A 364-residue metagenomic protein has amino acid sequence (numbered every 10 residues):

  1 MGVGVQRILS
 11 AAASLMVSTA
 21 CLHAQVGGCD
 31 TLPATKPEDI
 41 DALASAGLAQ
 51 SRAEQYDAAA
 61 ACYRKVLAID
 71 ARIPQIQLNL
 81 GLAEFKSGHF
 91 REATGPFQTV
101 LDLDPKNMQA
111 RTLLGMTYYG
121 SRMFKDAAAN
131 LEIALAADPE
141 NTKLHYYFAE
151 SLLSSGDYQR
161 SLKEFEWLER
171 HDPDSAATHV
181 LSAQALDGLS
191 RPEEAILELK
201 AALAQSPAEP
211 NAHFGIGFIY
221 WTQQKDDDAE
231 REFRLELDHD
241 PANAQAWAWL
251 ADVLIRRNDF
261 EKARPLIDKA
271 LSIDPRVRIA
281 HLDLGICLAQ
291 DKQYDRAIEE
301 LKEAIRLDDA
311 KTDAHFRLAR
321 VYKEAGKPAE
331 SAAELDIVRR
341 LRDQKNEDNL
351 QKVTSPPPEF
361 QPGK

Functional and structural regions predicted by a protein language model:
G27-T31, P37, F316, R320-K364: Terminal, low-structured helical/coil segments at or just beyond the last alpha-helical repeat
T35, I69, L103, A137 (+6 more regions): Structural marker of alpha-solenoid helical repeat scaffolds
K36-I69, L82, K86, G120 (+2 more regions): Alpha-helical segment of the N-proximal tetratricopeptide repeat
I40, P74-Q75, M108-Q109, T142-K143 (+7 more regions): Helix-start (N-cap) detector for alpha-helical repeat units in TPR-like alpha-solenoids, especially tetratricopeptide
A53-K65, K86-T99, G120-I133, S154-W167 (+6 more regions): Structural signature of tandem alpha-helical TPR/SEL1-like repeats, specifically the intra-repeat loop/turn
F218, Q245-K292: Alpha-helical adaptor scaffolds
